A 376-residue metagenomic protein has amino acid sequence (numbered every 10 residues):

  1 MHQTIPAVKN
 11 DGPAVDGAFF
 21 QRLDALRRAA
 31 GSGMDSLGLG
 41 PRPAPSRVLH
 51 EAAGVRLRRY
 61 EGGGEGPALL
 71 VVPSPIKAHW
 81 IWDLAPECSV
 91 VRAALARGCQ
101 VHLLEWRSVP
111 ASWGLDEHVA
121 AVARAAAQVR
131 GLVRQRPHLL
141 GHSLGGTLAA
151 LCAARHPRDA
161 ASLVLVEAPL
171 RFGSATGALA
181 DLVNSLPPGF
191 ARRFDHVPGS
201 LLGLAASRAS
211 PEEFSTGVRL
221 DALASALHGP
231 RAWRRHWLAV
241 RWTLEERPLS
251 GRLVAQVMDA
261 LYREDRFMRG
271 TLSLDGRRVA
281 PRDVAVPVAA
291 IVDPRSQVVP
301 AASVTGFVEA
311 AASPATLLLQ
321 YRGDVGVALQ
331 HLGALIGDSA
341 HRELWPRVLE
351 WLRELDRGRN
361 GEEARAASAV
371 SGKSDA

Functional and structural regions predicted by a protein language model:
M1-D11, Q135, L148-R252: Alpha/beta-hydrolase-fold enzymes
A44, V48-R107: Short, surface-exposed "cap/lid" segments of acyl-processing enzymes
V109-S112, A120-P137: Conserved acidic catalytic loop of the alpha/beta-hydrolase fold
L140-G141, G145, A149: Gly/Ala-rich beta-loop-alpha elbow adjacent to hydrolase catalytic centers
V284, A290-V292: Short beta-strand/loop motif that positions the catalytic acidic residue of the alpha/beta-hydrolase fold
P294-V299: Acidic catalytic loop of the alpha/beta-hydrolase fold
P300-A310: Short alpha-helix in the alpha/beta-hydrolase fold that links the catalytic acid
L317-A376: Catalytic active-site module of serine/aspartate enzymes centered on a nucleophile-bearing elbow/loop
